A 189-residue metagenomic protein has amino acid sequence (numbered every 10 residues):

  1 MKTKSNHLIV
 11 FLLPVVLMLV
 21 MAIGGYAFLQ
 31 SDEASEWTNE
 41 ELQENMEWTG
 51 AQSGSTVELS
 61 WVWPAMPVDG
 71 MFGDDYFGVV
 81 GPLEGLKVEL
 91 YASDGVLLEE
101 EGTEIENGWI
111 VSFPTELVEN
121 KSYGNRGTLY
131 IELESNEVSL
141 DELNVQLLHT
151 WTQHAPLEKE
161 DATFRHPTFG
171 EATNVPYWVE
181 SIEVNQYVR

Functional and structural regions predicted by a protein language model:
M1-H7: Short, Lys/Arg-rich N-terminal segment immediately upstream of the first membrane anchor
H7-Y26: Hydrophobic membrane-insertion alpha-helices, especially the h-region of bacterial N-terminal signal peptides
A27-E47: Ser/Thr/Pro/Gly-rich low-complexity linker/stalk segments immediately outside membranes or between
T49-S55, T103-E106: Short, ordered beta-strand-loop transition motifs
S53-D69: Short, well-ordered beta-strand segments enriched in hydrophobic/aromatic residues
T56-S60, Y130, N144-Q146: Beta-strand secondary-structure signal
A65-E132: Structured domain cores in non-transmembrane regions
E132-R189: Extracytoplasmic/periplasmic C-terminal soluble domains
